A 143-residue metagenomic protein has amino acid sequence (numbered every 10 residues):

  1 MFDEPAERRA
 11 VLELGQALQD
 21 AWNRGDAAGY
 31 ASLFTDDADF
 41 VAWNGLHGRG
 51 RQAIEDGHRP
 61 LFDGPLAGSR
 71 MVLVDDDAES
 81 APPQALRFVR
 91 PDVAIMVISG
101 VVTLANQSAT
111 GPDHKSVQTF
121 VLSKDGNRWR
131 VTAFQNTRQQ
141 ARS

Functional and structural regions predicted by a protein language model:
M1-D36, R142-S143: Short, low-complexity N-terminal intrinsically disordered segments enriched in polar/charged residues
L14, A27-A94, S99, Q107 (+1 more regions): A solvent-exposed, acidic/Ser-Thr-rich amphipathic alpha-helical stretch
L18-A21, V41, T103: Alpha-helix C-capping/helix-to-loop hinge sites
F34, G100-V102, Q135-R138: Short beta-strand segments enriched in hydrophobic/aromatic residues within well-folded beta-rich domains
V102-N106, L122: Beta-strand elements of well-folded, non-transmembrane domains
D113-S143: Short beta-strand edge/turn micro-motifs at domain boundaries
